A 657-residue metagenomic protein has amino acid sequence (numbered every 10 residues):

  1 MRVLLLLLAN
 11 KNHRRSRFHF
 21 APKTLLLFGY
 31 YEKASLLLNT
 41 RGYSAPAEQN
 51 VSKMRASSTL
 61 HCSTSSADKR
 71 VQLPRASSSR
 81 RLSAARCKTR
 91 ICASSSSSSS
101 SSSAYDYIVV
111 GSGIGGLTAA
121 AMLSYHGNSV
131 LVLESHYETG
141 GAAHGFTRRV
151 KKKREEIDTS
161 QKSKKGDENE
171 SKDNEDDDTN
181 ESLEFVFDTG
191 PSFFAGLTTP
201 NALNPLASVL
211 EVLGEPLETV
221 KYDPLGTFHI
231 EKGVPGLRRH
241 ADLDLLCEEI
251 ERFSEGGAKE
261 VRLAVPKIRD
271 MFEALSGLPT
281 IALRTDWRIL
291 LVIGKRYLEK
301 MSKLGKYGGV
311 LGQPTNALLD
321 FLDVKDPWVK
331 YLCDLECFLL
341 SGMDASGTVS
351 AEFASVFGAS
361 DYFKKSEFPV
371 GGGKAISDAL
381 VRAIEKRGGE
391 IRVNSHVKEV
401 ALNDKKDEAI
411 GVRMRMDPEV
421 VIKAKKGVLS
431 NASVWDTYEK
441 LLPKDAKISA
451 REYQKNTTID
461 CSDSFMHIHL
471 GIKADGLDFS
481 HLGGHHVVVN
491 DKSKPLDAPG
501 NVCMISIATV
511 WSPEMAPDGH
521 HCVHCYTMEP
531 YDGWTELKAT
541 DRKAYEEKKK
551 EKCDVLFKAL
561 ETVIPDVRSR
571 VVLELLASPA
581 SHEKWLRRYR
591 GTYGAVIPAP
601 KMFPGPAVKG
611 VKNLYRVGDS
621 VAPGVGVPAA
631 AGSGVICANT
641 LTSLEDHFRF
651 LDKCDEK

Functional and structural regions predicted by a protein language model:
M1-S79: N-terminal chloroplast transit peptides
R55-Y107, Y125: Extreme N-terminal leader/targeting segments of oxidoreductases
S102-T280, A595-I597: N-terminal glycine-rich phosphate/pyrophosphate-binding loop and immediately adjacent elements
R269-R387, N394, K584-P598: Active-site/ligand-binding neighborhood in enzyme catalytic cores
W328-L340, P565-P623: A glycine-rich dinucleotide-binding beta-alpha-beta segment and adjacent secondary-structure elements that constitute
P369, G389, K398-P517: Mid-domain catalytic core of redox enzymes that form a hydrophobic substrate pocket/lid adjacent to a catalytic redox
K473-A580: C-terminal segments that line or cap access tunnels to active or ligand-binding sites in enzymes and enzyme-associated
V621-L641: A conserved FAD-binding loop/helix module that cradles the flavin
